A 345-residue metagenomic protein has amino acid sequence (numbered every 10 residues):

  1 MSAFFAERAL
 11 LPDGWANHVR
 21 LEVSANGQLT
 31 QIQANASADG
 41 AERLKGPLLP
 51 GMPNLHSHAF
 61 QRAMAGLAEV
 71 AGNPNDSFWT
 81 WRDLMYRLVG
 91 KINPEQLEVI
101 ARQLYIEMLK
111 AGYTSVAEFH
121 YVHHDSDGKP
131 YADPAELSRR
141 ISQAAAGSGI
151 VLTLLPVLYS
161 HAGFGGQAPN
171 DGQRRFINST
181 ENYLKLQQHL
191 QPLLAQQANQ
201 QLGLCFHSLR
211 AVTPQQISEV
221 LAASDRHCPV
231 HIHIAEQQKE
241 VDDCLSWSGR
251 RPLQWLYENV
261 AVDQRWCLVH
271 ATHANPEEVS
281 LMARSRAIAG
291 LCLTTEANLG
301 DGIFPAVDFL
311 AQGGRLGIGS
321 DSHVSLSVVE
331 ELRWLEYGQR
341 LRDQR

Functional and structural regions predicted by a protein language model:
M1-S37, P47-L48: N-terminal metal-binding scaffold of metallo-dependent hydrolase/deaminase domains
E7, G27, H56, G112 (+8 more regions): Divalent metal-coordination and catalytic microenvironments
E7, L104, M108, I288 (+2 more regions): C-terminal helical cap
P50-R62, P229-Q238: Histidine-centered catalytic micro-motifs
G66-V151, E181-Q197: Alpha-helical scaffold segments that flank or form the walls of functional sites
H124-V269: Metal-coordinating catalytic core of metallo-dependent amide/deamination hydrolases
S224-P229, A261-Q264, L281-G290, A311-L316 (+1 more regions): Glycine-enriched alpha-helix->loop->beta-strand junction motifs that scaffold or abut catalytic
E258-A261, R265, V307-R345: His/Asp/Glu-enriched, well-ordered alpha-helical/loop segment that forms or immediately abuts the divalent-metal
